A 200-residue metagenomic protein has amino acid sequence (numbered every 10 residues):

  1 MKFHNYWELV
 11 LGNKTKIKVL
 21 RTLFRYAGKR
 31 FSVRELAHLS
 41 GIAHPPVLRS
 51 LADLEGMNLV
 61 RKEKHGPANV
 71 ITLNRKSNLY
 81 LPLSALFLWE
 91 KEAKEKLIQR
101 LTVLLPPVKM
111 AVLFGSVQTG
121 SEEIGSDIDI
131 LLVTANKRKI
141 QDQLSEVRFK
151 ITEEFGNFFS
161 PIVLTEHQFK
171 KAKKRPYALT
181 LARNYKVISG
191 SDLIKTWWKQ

Functional and structural regions predicted by a protein language model:
M1-P107, T119-G125, T134-Q200: Catalytic core of pol beta-like nucleotidyltransferases
M110-V117: Short helix-loop-helix/strand-helix junction enriched in hydrophobic and basic residues
F114, V133-T134: Short His-Asn-centered micro-motif
